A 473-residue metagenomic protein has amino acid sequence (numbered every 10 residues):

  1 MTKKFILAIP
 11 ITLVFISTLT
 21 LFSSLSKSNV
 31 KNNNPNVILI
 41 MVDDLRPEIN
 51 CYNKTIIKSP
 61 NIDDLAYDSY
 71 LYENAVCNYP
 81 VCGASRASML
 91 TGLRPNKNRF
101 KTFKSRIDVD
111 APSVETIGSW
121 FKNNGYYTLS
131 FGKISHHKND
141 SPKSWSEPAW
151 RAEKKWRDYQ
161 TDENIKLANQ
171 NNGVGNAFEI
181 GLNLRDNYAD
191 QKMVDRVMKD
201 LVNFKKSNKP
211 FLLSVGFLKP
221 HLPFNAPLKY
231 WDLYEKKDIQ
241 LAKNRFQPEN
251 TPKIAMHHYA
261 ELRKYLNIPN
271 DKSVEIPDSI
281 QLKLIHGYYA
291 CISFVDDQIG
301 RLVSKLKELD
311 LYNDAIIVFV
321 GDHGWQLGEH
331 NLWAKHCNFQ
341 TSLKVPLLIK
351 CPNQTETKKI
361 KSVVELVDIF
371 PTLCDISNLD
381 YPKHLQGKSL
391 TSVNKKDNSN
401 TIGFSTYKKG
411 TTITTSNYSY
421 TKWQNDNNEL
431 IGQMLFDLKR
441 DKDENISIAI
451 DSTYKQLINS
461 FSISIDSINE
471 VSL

Functional and structural regions predicted by a protein language model:
M1-N32: Bacterial Sec-dependent N-terminal signal peptides
T20-W423, N427-I431, K442-N469: Formylglycine-dependent sulfatase
K439: Residues forming the ATP-binding cleft of Hanks-type serine/threonine protein kinase domains
S472-L473: Short, solvent-exposed mixed-charge patches
